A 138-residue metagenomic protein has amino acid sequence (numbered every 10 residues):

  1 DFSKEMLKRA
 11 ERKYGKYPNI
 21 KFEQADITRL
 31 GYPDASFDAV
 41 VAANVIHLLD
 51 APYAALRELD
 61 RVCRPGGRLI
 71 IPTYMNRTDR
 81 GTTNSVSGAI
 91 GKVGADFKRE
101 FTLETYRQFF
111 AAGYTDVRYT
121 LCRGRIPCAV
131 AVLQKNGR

Functional and structural regions predicted by a protein language model:
D1-R29: Class I SAM-dependent methyltransferase SAM/SAH-binding core
G15, D50, R64, A111: Short conserved AdoMet
E23, V41, I70: Conserved Rossmann-like nucleotide-binding pocket used by diverse enzymes that bind dinucleotide cofactors
T28-V40: A short acidic, Gly/Pro-enriched loop at the edge of an enzyme's catalytic core that lines a small-molecule cofactor
A39-P52: A short SAM/SAH-binding and catalytic strip from SAM-dependent methyltransferases
Y53-P65: A short glycine-rich, Lys/Arg-flanked "PGG" loop and its adjoining helix->strand segment in the class I
I70-V130: C-terminal alpha-helical "lid/dimerization" subdomain adjacent to the S-adenosyl-L-methionine
A131-R138: C-terminal lobe and adjacent flexible extensions of AdoMet/dcAdoMet transferase-like proteins
